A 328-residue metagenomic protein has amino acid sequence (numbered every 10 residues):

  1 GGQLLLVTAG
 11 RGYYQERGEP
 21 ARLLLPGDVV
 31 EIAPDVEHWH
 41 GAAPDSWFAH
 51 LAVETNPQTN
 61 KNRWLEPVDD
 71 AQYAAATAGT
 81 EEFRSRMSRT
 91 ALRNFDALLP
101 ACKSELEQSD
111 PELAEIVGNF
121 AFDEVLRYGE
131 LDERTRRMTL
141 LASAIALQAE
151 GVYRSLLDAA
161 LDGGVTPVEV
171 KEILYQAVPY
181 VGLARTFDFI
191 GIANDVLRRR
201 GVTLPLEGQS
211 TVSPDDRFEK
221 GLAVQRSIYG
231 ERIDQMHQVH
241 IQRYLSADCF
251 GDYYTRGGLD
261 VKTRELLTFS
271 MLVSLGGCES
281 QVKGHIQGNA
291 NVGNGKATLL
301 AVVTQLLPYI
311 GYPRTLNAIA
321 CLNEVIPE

Functional and structural regions predicted by a protein language model:
G2-P26, V36: A short beta-strand-loop-beta hairpin characteristic of the jelly-roll/cupin
W39-E81: Double-stranded beta-helix
T80-R134, L147, R154, D162 (+4 more regions): Acidic, glycine/proline-rich low-complexity segments that act as flexible tails and inter-domain linkers
D132, T166-V168, D260, G293-L300: Helix N-cap / loop-to-helix initiation motif
T135-A144, I173-L174, T263-V273, V282 (+1 more regions): Short, structured motif recognition centered on aromatic/hydrophobic residues
L156-I190: Hydrophobic/aromatic-rich structural module bridging two neighboring secondary-structure elements via a short loop
